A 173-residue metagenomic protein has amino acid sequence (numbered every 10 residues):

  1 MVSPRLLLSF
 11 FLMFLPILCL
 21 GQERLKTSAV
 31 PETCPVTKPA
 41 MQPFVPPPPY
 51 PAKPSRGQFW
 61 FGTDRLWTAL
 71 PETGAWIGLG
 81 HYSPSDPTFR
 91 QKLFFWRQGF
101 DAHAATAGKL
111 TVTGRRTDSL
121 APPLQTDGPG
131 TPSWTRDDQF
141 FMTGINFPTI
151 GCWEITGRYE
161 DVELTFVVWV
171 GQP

Functional and structural regions predicted by a protein language model:
M1-L8: Bacterial N-terminal signal peptides that target proteins for export
S9-I17: Bacterial N-terminal signal peptides
Q22-P148, C152-P173: Contiguous segments within soluble domain cores/interaction surfaces
